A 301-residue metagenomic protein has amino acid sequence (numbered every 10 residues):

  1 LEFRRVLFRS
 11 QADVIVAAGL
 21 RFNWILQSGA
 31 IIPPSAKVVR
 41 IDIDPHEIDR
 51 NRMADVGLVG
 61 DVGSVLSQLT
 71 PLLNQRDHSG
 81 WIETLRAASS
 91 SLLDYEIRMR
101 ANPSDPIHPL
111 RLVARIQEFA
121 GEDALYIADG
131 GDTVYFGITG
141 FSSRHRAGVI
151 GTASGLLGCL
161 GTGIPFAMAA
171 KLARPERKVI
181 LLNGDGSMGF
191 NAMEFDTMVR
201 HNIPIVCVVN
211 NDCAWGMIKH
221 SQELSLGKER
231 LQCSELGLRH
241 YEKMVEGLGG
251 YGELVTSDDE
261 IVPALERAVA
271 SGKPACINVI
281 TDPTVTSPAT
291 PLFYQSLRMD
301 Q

Functional and structural regions predicted by a protein language model:
L1-L7: Short, small-residue-biased leader/transition segments that mark boundaries at the very start of proteins
R9, I48-V59, G63-L69, Y135-Q301: Thiamine diphosphate
A12: An anion/phosphate-binding loop that grips the pyrophosphate of nucleotide cofactors and donors
F22-I31, S287-P288: Glycine/threonine-rich flexible loop motifs
P34-K37: A short helix->loop->beta-strand "cap" motif at the edges of active sites that frequently abuts
D42-E47: Short, polar loop motifs at secondary-structure junctions
Q75-S89, C276: Flexible, glycine/charged-enriched surface loops at secondary-structure junctions
S89-P165, R298: Active-site diphosphate/adenylate-binding microenvironment
